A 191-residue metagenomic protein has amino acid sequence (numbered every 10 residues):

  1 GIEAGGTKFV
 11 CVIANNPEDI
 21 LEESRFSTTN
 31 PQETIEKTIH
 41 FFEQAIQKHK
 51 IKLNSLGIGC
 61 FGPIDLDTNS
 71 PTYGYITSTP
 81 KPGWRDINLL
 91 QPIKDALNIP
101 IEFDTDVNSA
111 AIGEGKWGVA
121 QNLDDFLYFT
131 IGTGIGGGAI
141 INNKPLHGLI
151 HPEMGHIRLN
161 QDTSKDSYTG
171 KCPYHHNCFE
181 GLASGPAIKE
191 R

Functional and structural regions predicted by a protein language model:
G1-A14: N-terminal beta1-alpha1 ligand-phosphate binding loop
G1-E3, L53-G57, E102, F126-T130: Short glycine-aspartate micro-motif
T7, F61-I64, G132-G134: Short glycine-rich anion-binding loops that position phosphate/pyrophosphate groups of nucleotides and phosphorylated
K8, D19-I20, P71, I76 (+1 more regions): Hydrophobic "anchor" residues
I13-N15, E22-R25, P31, E102 (+1 more regions): Glycine/GP-enriched mid-protein hinge/lid loop-to-helix segment characteristic of carbohydrate kinases
D19-K52: N-terminal phosphate-binding loop and adjacent alpha-helix
T29-P31, I35-I39, S55, G62-D125 (+1 more regions): Glycine-rich phosphate-binding loop and adjoining helix at the ATP-binding site of ATP-dependent phosphoryl-transfer
F42, L90, K189: Generic structural marker for isolated residues within well-ordered, non-membrane alpha-helices of soluble domains
